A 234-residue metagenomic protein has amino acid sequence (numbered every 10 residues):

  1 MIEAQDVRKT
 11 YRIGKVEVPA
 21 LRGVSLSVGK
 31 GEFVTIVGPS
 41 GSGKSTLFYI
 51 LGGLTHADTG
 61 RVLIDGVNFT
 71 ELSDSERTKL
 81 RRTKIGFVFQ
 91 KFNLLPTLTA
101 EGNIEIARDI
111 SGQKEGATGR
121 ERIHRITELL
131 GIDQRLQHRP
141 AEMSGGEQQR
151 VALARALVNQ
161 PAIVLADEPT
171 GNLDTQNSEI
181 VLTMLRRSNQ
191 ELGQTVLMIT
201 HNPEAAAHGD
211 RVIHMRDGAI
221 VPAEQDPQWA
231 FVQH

Functional and structural regions predicted by a protein language model:
M1-G209, H214-M215: ABC family nucleotide-binding domain
A219-H234: Conserved beta-strand-loop-alpha-helix hinge in the C-terminal portion of ABC ATPase nucleotide-binding domains
